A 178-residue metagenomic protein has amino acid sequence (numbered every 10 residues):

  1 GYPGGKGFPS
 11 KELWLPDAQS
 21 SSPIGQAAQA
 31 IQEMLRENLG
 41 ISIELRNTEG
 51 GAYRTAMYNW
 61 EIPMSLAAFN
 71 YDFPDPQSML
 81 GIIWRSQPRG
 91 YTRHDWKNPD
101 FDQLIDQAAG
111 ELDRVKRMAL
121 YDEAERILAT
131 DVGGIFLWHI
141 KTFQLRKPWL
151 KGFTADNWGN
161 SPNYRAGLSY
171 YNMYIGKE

Functional and structural regions predicted by a protein language model:
G1-G7: Surface-exposed acidic, glycine-flexible loop patches that form ligand/cofactor-binding and adhesion interfaces
G4, S42-I43, M64: Residue-level detector of short coil/turn "hinge" positions at structural boundaries
F8-A18, I43-R46: Short, well-ordered beta-strand elements
Q19, P23-E33, R54-E178: Detector for C-terminal structural segments
I31-L45: Short alpha-helix C-terminal cap/hinge motif
L45-T55: Short helix-initiation/N-cap motifs at beta->coil->alpha
